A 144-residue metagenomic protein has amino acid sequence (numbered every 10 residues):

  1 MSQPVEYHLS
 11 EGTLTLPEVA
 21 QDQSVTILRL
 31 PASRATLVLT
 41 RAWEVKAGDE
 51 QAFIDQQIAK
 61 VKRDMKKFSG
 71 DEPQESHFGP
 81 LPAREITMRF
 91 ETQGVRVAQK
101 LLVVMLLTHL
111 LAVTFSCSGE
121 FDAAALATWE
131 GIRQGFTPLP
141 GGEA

Functional and structural regions predicted by a protein language model:
S2-D55: Secretory pathway targeting signatures of secreted, lumenal, and periplasmic proteins
P4, E11-A20, V113-A144: Surface-exposed amphipathic alpha-helical segments
L14-D22, R63-H77, T137-L139: Short secondary-structure junctions
L37, A83, T108-A112: Glycine-rich, often proline-containing surface loops adjacent to acidic residues and nearby aromatics that form
G48-Q51, V95, D122-T128: A short, polar/proline- and glycine-enriched secondary-structure boundary/capping micro-motif
I58-M105: Signature of long, low-cysteine stretches enriched in small and polar/charged residues
E91-L110, S116, T128-Q134: A beta-strand edge to alpha-helix "cap/lid" segment located at domain peripheries
